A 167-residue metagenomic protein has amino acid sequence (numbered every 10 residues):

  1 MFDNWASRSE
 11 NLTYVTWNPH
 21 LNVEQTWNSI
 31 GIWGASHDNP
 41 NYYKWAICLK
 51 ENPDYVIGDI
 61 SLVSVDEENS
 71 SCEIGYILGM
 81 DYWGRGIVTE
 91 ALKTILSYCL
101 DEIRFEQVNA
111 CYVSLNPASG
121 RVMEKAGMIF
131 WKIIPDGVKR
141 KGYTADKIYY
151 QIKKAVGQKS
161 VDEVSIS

Functional and structural regions predicted by a protein language model:
M1, Q25-I32, E90, T94 (+1 more regions): Alpha-helical elements of Rossmann-like donor-binding domains used by nucleotide-donor carbohydrate transfer enzymes
W5-A6, V15, H37-D38: Hydrophobic residues in alpha-helical segments
W5-L12, C48-S167: Acyl-donor (CoA/ACP) binding surface of acyl/acetyltransferases
E10-I32: Conserved GNAT-fold acetyl-CoA-binding loop/helix
W17-N18, N39, S70: Short, surface-exposed helix-loop/turn micro-motifs enriched in polar/charged residues
N18-N22, Y43, L115: Short, conserved alpha-helical segments within structured domains
L21-E24, W33-A35, L49, I77-G79: Juxtamembrane/interface motifs at transmembrane-helix termini
G31-A46: A short helix-loop-beta-strand connector motif used in the catalytic cores of GNAT acetyltransferases and, in some
